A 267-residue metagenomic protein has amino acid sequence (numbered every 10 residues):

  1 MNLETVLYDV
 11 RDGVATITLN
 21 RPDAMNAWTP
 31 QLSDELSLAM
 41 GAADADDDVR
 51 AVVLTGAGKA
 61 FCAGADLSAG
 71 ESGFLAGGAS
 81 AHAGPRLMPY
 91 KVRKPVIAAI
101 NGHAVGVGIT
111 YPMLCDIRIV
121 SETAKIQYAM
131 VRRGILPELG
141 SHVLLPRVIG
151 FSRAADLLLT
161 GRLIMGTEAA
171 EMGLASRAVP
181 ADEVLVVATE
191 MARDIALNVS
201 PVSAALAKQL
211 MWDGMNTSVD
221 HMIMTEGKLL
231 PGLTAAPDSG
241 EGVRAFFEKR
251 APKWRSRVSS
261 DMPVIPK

Functional and structural regions predicted by a protein language model:
M1-A57, V264-K267: Conserved CoA-thioester-binding segment of acyl-CoA-metabolizing enzymes
L3, D46, R93, A236 (+1 more regions): Acidic-histidine catalytic/liganding microenvironments
I17, R21, L36, L54 (+6 more regions): Terminal peptide-recognition signature
P22, I119-A124, A175-M224, G232 (+2 more regions): C-terminal long alpha-helix characteristic of the crotonase
D34, G41, G56-V92, A104 (+2 more regions): Glycine- (often His-adjacent) and acidic-residue-rich active-site loop that binds/positions the CoA thioester
Y90-V202, A235-A236, E241: Crotonase-fold acyl-CoA enzyme core
L157-L158, A207-L210, L230, F246: Short alpha-helical scaffolding segments that buttress acidic/His motifs in well-ordered protein cores
